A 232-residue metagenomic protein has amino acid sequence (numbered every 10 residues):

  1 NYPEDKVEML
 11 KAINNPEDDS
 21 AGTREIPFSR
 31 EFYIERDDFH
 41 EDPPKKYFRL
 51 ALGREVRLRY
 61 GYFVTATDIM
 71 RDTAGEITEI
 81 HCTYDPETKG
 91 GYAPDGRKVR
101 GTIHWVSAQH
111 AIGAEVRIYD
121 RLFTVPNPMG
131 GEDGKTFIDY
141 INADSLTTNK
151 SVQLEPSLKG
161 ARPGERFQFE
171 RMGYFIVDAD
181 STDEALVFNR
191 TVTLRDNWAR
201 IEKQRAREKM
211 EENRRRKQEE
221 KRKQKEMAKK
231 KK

Functional and structural regions predicted by a protein language model:
N1-K232: Basic, alpha-helical terminal appendages of large translation-related enzymes
